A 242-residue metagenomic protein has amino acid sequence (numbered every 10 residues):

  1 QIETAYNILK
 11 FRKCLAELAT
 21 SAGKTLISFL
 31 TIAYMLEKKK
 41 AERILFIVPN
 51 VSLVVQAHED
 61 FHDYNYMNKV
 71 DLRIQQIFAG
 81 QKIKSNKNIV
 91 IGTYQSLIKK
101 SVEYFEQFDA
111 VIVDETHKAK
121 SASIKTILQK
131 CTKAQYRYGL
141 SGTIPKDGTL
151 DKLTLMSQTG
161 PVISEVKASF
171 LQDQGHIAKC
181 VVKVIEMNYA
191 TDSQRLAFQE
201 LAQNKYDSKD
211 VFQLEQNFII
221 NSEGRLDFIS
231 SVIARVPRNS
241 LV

Functional and structural regions predicted by a protein language model:
Q1-R12, R225: N-terminal pre-P-loop "Q-motif" helix
K10-A16, E42-R43, V236-N239: Pre-Walker A (Motif I) flank of P-loop NTPase domains
F11-M35: Walker A/P-loop
T31-I32, L201-V242: Conserved interdomain hinge at the start of the Helicase C-terminal
E37, A79-A110, S121-Q129: Conserved helix/coil segment N-terminal to the catalytic DExD/H
E42-R43, N86-I89, F108-A110, K133-Y138 (+1 more regions): Loop/turn-to-beta-strand initiation segments
I44, P49-A79, D109: Conserved helix-turn-beta segment of the N-terminal RecA-like "Helicase ATP-binding" lobe in SF1/SF2 helicases
D109-A110, H117-V184: Post-DEXD/H (motif II) to motif III coupling segment of the RecA-like Helicase ATP-binding lobe
